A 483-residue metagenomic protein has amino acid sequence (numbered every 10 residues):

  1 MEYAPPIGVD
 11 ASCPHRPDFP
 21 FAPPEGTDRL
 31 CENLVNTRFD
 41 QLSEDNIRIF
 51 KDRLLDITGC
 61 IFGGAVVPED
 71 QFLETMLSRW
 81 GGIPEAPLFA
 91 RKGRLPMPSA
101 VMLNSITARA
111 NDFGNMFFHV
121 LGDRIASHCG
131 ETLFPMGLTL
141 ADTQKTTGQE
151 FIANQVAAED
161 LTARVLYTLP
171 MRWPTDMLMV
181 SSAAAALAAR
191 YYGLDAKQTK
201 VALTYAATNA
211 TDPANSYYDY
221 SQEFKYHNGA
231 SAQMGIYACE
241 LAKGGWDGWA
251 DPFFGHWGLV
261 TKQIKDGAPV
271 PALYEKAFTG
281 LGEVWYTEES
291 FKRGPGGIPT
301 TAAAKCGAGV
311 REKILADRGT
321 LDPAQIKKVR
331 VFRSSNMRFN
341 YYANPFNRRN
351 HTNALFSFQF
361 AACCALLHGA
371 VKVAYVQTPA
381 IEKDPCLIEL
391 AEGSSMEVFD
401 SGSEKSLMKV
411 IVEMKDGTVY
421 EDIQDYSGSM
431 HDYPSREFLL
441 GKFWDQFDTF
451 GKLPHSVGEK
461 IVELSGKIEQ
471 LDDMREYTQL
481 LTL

Functional and structural regions predicted by a protein language model:
E2-A126, G148, E223-Q233, E240-L483: Terminal-appendage/accessory-domain detector
K51, L55, L133, I152-Q155 (+2 more regions): Hydrophobic face of alpha-helices
S105-R164: Hydrophobic alpha-helical hairpins/lids featuring a short glycine-rich hinge
G130-L138, V180-L187, A232-Y237, T300-A304 (+1 more regions): Well-ordered alpha-helical segments within folded domains of soluble proteins
T139-T143, R190-Y191, C306-G309, K313: Active-site catalytic microenvironments for nucleophilic, acid-base chemistry
A141-Y237, W249-H256: Glycine-rich, mobile lid/loop segments that gate access to catalytic sites or pores
